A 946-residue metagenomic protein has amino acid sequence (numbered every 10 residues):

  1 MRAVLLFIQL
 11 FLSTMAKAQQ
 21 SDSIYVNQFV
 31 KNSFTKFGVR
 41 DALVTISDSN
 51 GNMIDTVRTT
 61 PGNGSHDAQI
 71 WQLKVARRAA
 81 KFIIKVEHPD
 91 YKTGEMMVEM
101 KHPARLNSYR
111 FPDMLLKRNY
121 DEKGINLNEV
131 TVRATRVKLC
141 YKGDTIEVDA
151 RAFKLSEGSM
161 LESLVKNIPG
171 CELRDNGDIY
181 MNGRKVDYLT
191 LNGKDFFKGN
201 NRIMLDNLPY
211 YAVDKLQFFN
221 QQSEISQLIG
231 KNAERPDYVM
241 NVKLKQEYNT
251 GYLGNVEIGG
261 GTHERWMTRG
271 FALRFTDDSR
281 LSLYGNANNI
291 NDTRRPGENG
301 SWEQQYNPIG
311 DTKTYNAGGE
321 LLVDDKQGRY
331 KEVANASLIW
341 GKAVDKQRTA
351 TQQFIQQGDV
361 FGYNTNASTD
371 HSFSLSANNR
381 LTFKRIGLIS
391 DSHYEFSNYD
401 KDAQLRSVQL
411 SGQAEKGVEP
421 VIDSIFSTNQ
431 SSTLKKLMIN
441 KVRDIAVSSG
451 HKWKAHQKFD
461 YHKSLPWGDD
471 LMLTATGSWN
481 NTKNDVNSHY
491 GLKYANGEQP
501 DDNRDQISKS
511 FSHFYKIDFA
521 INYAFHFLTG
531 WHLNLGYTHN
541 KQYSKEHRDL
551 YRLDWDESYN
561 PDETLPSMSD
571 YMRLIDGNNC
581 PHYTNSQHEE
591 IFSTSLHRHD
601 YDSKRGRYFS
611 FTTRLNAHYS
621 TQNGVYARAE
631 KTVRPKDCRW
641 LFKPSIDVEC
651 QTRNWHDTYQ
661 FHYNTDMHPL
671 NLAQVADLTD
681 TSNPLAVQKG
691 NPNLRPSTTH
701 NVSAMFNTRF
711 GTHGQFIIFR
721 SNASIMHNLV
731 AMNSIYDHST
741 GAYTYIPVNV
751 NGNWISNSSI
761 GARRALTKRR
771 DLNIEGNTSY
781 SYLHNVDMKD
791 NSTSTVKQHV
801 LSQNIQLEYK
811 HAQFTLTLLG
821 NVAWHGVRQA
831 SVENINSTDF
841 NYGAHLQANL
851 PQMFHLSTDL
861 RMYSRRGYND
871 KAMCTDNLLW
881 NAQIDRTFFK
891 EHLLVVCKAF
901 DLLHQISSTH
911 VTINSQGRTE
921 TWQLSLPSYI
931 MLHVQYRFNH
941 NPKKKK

Functional and structural regions predicted by a protein language model:
D22-S23, A42, S49, D55-T56 (+4 more regions): Coil residues (strongly favoring Ser/Thr
N27-F29, V39-S47, I84-E87, M114 (+6 more regions): N-terminal secretion/transport leader regions
N50-I54, K74-M100: A short, solvent-exposed loop/turn motif at the edges and junctions of modular extracellular/periplasmic domains
N50-I70: Short, acidic Ser/Thr/Gly-rich low-complexity loop/linker segments typical of extracellular and cell-surface proteins
K85-P89, L106-A152, R174-N176, N182-V186 (+1 more regions): Short, acidic, small-residue-rich periplasmic hinge/interaction motif at the N-terminus of Gram-negative outer-membrane
E162-F197, K215, I225-E234: Extracytoplasmic beta-strand/coil segments of soluble accessory domains associated with Gram-negative outer-membrane
D195-Q222, D277: Short acidic/polar hinge/loop motifs at secondary-structure boundaries that mediate gating or recognition
G199-R202, Q222-E264, D278-K946: Primarily recognizes Gram-negative and organellar outer-membrane beta-barrels
